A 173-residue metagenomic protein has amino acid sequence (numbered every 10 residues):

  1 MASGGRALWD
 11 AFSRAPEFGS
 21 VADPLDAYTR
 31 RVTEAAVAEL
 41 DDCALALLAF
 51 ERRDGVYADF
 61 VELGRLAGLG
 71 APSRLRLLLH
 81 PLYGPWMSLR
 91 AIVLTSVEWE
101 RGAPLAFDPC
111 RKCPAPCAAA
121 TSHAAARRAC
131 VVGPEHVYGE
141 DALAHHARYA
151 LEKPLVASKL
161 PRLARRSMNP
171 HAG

Functional and structural regions predicted by a protein language model:
M1-A119, V132-G173: Auxiliary alpha/beta "docking" domains used to position bulky ligands
A119-A129: Rieske [2Fe-2S] iron-sulfur-binding domain
